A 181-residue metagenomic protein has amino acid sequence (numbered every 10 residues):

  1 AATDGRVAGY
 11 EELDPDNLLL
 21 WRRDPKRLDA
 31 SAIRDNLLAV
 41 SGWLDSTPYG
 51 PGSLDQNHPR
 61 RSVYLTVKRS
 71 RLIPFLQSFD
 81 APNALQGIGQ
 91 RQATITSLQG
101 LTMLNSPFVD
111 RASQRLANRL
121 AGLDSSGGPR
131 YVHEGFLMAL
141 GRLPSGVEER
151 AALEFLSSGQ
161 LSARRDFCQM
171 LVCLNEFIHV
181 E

Functional and structural regions predicted by a protein language model:
A2-A139, L143, L171-E181: An acidic, gly/pro-interrupted, aromatic-rich
D80-N83, R150, S162: Residue-level detector of intrinsically disordered, flexible termini and proteolytic processing junctions
S126-G128, Q160-R164: Short, charged, surface-exposed loops that flank catalytic or proteolytic processing sites
H133, S145-L153: Short, well-structured alpha-helical segments
A139, R150-Q160: Amphipathic alpha-helical segments that form the core helices of the histone-fold
F167: Globin-like tetrapyrrole-binding proteins
